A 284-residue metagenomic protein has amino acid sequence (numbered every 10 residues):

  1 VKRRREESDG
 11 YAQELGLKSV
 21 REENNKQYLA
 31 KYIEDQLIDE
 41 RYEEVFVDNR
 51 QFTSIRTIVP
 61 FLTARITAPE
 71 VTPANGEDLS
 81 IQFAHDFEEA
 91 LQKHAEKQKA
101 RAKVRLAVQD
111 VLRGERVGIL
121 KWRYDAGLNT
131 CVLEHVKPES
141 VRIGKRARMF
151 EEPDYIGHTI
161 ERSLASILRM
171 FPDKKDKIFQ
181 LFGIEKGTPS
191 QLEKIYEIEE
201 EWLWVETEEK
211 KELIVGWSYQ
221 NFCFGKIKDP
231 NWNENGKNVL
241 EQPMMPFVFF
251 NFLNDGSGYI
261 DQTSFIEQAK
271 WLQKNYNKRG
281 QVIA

Functional and structural regions predicted by a protein language model:
V1-E212, S218-Y219, C223: Extended, helix-rich architectural segments
E206-E208, E212-A284: Extended, charged amphipathic alpha-helical segments
